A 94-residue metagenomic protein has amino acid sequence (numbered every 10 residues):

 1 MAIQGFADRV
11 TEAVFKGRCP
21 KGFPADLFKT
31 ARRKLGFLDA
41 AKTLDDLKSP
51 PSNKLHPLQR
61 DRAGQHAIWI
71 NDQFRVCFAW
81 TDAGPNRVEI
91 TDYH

Functional and structural regions predicted by a protein language model:
M1, P24, K42-D45, L55-H56 (+1 more regions): Intrinsically disordered, low-complexity boundary segments flanking structured domains
M1-K34: Arg/Lys-rich, positively charged N-terminal/basic patches that mediate binding to nucleic acids
A2, C19, T43, P51-K54 (+1 more regions): Glycine-rich, flexible loop/turn motifs
Q4, F28-A31, L47-P51, W69-N71: Generic structural signal for well-ordered secondary structure
L38: Conserved phosphate-interacting/catalytic interface
T43-H66: A short, surface-exposed loop/turn module that caps and links secondary-structure elements
L58-Q59, H66-H94: Enriched for short, Lys/Arg-rich terminal
